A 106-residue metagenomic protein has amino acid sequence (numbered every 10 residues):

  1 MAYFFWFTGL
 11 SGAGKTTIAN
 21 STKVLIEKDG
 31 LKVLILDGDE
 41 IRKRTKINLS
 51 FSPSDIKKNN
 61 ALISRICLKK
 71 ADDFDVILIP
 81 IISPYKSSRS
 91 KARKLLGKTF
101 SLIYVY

Functional and structural regions predicted by a protein language model:
A2: Short coil/loop residues immediately preceding or within conserved phosphate-binding loops of NTP-utilizing enzyme
F5-F7: Hydrophobic anchor at the beta1->P-loop junction of P-loop NTPases
A13-D72: Conserved substrate/cofactor phosphate-moiety recognition/catalytic segment in nucleotide-dependent phosphotransferases
D37, Y104-Y106: Residue-level recognition of beta-strand->loop/alpha-helix junctions
S54-T99, Y104: Glycine-rich phosphate-binding loop used to anchor ATP phosphates in small-molecule kinases, encompassing both
